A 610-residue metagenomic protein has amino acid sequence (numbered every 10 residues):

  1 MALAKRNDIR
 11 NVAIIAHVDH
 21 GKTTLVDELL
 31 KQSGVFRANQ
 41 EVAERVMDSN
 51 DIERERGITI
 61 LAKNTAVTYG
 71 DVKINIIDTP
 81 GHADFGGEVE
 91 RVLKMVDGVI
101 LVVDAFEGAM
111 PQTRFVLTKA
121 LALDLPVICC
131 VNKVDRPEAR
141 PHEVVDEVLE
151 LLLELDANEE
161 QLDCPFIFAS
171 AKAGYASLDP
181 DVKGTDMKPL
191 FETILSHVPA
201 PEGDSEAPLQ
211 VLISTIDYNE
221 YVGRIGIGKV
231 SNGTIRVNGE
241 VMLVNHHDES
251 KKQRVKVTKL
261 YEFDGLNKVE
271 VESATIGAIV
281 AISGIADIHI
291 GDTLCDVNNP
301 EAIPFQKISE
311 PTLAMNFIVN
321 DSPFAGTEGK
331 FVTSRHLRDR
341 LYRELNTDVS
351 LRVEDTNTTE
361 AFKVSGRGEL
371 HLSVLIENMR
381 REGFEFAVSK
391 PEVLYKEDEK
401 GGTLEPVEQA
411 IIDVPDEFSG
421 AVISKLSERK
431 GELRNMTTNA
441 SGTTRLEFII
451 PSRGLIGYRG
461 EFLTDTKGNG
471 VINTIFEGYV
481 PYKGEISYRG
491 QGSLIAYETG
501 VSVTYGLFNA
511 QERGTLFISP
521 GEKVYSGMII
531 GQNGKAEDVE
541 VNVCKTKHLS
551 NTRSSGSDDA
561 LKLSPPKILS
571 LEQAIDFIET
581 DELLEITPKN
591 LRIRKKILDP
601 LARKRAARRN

Functional and structural regions predicted by a protein language model:
M1-N610: Structural and coupling elements of P-loop NTPases
